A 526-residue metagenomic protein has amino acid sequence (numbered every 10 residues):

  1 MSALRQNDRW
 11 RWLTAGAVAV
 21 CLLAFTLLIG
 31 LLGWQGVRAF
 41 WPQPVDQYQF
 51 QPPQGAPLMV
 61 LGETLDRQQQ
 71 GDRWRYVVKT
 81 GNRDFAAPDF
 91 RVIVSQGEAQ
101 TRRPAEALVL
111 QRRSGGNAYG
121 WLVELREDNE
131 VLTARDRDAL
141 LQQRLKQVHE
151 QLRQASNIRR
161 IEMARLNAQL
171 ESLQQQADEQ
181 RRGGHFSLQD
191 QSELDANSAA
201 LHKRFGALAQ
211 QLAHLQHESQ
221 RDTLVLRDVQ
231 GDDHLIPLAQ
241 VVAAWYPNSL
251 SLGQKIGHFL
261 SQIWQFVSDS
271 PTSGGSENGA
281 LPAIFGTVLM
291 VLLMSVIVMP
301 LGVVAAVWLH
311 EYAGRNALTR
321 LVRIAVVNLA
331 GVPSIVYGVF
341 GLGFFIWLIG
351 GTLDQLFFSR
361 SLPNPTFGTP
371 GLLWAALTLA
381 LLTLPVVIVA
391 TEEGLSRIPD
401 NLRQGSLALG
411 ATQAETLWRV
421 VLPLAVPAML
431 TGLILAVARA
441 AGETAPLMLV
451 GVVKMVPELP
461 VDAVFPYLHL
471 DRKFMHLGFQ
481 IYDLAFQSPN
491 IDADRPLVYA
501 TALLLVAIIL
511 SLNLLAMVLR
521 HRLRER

Functional and structural regions predicted by a protein language model:
M1-A15, L22-G275: Membrane-topology segments of multi-pass transport proteins
F259-N278, Y337-L381, G451-V452, V461-Y467: Membrane-interfacial helix termini and adjacent extracytoplasmic/periplasmic loops of multi-pass transporters
G274, G451-L503: Interhelical loop and adjacent transmembrane-helix boundary motif in polytopic membrane transport permeases
M294-V326, V339, W347, A516-E525: Transmembrane-helix boundary motif in ABC transporter permease subunits
P300-A305, V336-V339, W374, L381-L402 (+3 more regions): Membrane-embedded alpha-helices of multi-pass transport/permease systems
V339, G343-I349, M429-H469, Y482: Non-cytoplasmic
I388-E392, I398-P399, Q413-G451: Transmembrane alpha-helices
